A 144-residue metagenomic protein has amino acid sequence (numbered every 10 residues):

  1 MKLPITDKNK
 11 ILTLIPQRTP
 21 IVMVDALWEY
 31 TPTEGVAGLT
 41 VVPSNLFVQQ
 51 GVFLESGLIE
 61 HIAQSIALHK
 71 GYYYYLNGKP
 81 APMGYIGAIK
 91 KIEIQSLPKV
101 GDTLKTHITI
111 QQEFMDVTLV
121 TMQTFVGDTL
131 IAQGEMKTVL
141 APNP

Functional and structural regions predicted by a protein language model:
L3-I5, L68-K105: Hydrophobic beta-strand-centered segment that forms part of the acyl-chain substrate-binding groove
K8-R18: Short aromatic-glycine motifs in intrinsically disordered, low-complexity regions
T19-L54: Catalytic strand-loop segment that frames the active site of acyl-thioester-processing enzymes
I21-M23, L104, T118: Hydrophobic core residues within well-ordered beta-strands of beta-rich domains
V24-D25, I89, L119, Q133: Hydrophobic residues on conserved beta-strands that form the core of alpha/beta folds
D25-W28, K90, Q95, T109-Q111: Conserved positions in beta-strands of structured domains
V36, L68, K99-D102, T109-P144: HotDog/MaoC-like acyl-thioester-processing domains
T40-Y74: A conserved, well-ordered hydrophobic junction motif at loop->secondary-structure transitions
